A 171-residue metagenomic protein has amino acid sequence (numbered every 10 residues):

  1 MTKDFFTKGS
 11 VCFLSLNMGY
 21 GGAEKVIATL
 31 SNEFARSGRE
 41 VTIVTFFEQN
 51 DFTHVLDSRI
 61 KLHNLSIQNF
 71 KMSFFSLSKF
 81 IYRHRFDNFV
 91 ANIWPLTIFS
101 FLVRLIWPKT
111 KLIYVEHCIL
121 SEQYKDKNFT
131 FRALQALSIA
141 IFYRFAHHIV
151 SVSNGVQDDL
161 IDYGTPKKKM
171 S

Functional and structural regions predicted by a protein language model:
M1-S171: Membrane-interface segments of envelope glycosyltransferases acting on lipid-linked substrates or membrane lipids
